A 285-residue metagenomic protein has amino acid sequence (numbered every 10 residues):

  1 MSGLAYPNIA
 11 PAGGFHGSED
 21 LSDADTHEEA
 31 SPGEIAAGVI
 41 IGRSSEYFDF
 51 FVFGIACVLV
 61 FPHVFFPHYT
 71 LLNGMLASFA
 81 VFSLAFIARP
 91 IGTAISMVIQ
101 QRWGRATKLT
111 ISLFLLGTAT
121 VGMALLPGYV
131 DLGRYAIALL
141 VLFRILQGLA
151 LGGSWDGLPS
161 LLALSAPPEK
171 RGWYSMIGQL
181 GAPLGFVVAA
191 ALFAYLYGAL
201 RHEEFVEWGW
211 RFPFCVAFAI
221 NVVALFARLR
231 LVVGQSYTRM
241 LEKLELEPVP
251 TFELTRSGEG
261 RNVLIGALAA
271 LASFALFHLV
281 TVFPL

Functional and structural regions predicted by a protein language model:
S2-I55: Cytosolic juxtamembrane N-terminal segment immediately preceding the first transmembrane helix of multi-pass
G54-I55, G260-L285: Extracytoplasmic gate region of multi-pass secondary transporters
P67, F114-G133: C-terminal ends and interior cores of transmembrane alpha-helices in multi-pass membrane transporters/permeases
F79-Q100, G117-A119: Central cavity-lining transmembrane alpha-helices of secondary-active solute carriers, predominantly the Major
G133-G152: Hydrophobic core of transmembrane alpha-helices in multi-pass small-molecule transporters, especially MFS/SLC-type
W173-Y197, I220: Glycine-rich segments within core transmembrane alpha-helices of 12-TM secondary carriers
L229-P250: Flexible cytoplasmic inter-helical loops of multi-pass small-molecule transporters
